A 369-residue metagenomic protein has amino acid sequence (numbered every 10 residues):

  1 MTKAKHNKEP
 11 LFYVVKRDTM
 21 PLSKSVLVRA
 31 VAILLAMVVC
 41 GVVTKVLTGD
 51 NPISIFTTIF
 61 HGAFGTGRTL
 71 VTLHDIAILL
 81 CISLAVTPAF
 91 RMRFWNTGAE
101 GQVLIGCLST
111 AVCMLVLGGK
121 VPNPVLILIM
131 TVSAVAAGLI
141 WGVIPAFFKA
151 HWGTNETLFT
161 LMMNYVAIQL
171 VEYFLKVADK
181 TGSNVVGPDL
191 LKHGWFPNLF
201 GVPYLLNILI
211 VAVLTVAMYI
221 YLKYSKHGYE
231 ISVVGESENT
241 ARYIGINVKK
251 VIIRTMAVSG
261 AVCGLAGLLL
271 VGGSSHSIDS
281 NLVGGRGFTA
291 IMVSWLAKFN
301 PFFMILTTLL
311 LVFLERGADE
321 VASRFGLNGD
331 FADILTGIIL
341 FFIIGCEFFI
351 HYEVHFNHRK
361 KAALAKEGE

Functional and structural regions predicted by a protein language model:
M1-L35, V46, V216, E236 (+2 more regions): Cytosolic-side transmembrane-helix boundaries in multi-pass membrane proteins
T2-C81, P124: Membrane-interfacial amphipathic/re-entrant helices at transmembrane-helix boundaries
T19-L27, F90-G98, V121-P124, L128-V186 (+2 more regions): Short loop segments and helix-boundary regions at transmembrane helix junctions of multi-pass inner-membrane proteins
T44-T48, S54, T58-L117, T131 (+4 more regions): Single transmembrane alpha-helix segments in multi-pass membrane proteins
D50-S54, F90-C107, A150-F159, E230 (+4 more regions): Short, non-helical or kinked segments that cap or interrupt transmembrane helices
T66, E156-Y224, S277, F331 (+1 more regions): Transmembrane helix-bundle core of multi-pass membrane transporters and related energy-transducing complexes
F200-S277, P301-F302: Helix-loop-helix "hairpin" substructures at the membrane interface of multi-pass membrane proteins
A257-C263, L269-G337: Transmembrane alpha-helical segments in multi-pass inner-membrane proteins
